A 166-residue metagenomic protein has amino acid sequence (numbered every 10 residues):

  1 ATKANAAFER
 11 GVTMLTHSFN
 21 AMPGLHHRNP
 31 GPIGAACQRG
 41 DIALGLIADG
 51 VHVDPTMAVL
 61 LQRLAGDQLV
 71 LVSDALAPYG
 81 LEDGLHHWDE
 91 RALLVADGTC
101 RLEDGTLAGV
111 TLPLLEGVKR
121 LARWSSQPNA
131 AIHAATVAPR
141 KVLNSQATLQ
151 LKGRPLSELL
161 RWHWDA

Functional and structural regions predicted by a protein language model:
K3-A135, V142-S145, H163-D165: Active-site-adjacent C-terminal substructures of enzyme catalytic domains
A135-P139, P155-E158: Short, hydrophobic-biased amphipathic alpha-helical segments
N144-A166: C-terminal regulatory/interaction regions
